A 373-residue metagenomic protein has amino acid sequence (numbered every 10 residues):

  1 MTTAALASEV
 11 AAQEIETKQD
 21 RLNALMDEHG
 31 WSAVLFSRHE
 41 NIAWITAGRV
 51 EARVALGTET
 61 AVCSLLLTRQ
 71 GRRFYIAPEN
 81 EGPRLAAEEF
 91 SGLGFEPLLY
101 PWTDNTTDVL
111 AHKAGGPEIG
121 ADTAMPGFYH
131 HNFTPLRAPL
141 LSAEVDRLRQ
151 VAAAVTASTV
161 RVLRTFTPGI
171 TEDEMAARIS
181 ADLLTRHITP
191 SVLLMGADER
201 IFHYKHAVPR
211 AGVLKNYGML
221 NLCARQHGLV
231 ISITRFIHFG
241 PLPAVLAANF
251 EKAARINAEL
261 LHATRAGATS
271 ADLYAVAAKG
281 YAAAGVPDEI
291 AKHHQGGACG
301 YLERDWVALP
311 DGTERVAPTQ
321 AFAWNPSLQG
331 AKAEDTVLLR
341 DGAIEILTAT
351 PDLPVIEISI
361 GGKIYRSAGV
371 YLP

Functional and structural regions predicted by a protein language model:
M1-P373: Active-site neighborhoods and metal-handling regions in enzymes and metal-associated proteins
